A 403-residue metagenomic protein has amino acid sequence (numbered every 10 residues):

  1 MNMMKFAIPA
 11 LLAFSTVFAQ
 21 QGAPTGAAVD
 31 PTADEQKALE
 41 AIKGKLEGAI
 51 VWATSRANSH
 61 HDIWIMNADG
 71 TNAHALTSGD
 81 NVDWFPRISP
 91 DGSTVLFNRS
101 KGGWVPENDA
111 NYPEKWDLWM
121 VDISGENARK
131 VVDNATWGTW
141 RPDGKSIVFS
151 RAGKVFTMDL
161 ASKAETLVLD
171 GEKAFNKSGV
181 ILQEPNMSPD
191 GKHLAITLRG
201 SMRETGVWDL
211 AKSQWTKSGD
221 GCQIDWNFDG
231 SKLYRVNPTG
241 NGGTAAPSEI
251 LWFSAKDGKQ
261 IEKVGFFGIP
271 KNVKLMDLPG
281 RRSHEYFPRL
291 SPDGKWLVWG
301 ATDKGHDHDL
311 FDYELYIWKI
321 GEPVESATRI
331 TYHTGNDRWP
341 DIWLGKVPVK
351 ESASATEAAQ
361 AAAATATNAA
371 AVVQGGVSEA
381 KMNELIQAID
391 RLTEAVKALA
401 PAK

Functional and structural regions predicted by a protein language model:
M1-F6: Positively charged n-region of N-terminal signal peptides that target proteins for export
A7-T16: Bacterial N-terminal signal peptides
P9, P24-T25, A361-A364, N383 (+1 more regions): Short amphipathic alpha-helical "recognition" segments used for binding
A13, N368-A369, L385, L392: Generic short amphipathic/hydrophobic targeting helices enriched at N-termini, encompassing Sec-type signal peptides
A13-F14, D122, G376: Intrinsically disordered, low-complexity segments
Q20-N368: Sequence signature of WD/YWTD-type beta-propeller architectures
A359-N383: Acidic, low-complexity intrinsically disordered segments
E379-P401: Long amphipathic alpha-helical coiled-coil
